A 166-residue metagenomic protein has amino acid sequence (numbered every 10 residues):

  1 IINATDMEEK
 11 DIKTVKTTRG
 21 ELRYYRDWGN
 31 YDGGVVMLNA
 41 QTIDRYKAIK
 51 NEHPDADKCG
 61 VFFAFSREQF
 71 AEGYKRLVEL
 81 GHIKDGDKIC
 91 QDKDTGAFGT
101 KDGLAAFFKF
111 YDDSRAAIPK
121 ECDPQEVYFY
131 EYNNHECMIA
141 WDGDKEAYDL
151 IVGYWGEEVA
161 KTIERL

Functional and structural regions predicted by a protein language model:
I1-D6, G34-V36: Short, Lys/Arg-enriched N-terminal segments with co-localized hydrophobic residues within the first ~10-30 amino acids
I12-L166: Soluble, non-transmembrane alpha-helical interaction regions
